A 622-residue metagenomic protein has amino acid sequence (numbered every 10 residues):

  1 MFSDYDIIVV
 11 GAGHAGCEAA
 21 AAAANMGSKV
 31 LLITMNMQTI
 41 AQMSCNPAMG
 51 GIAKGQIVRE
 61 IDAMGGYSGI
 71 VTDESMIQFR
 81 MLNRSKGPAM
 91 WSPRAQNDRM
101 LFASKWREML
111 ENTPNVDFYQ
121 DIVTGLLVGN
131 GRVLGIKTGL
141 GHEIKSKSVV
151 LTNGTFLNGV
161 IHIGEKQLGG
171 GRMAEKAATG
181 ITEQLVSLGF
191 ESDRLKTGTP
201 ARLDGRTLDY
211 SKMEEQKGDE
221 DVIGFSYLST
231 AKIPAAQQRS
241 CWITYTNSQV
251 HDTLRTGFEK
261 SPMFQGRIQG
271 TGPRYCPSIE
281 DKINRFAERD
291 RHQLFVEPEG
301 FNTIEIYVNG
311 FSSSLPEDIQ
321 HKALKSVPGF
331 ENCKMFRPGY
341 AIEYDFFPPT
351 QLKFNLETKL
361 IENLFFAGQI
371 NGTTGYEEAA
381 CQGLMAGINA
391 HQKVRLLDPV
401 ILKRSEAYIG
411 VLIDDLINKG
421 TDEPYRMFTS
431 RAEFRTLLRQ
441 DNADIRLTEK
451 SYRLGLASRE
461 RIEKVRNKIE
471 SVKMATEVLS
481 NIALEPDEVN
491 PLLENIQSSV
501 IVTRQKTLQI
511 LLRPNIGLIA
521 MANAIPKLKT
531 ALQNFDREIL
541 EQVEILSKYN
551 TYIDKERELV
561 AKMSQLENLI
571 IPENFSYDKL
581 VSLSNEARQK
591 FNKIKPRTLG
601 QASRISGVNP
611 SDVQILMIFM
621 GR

Functional and structural regions predicted by a protein language model:
F2-A15: Beta1/beta-strand and adjacent pyrophosphate-binding region of the FAD-binding site in flavoprotein oxidoreductases
S3, G139-S148: Core beta-strand elements of the Rossmann-like FAD/NAD(P) dinucleotide-binding domain in flavoenzyme oxidoreductases
A21-G125, G129, L140, T152-R172 (+4 more regions): Conserved N-terminal/central alpha/beta ligand/cofactor-binding core
N36, K54, T182-H321, I413 (+3 more regions): An anion/pyrophosphate-binding glycine-rich loop and adjacent beta-alpha core in soluble alpha-beta enzymes
S148, N153-L157, L315, P328: Glycine-/small-residue-rich beta->alpha transition segments that form the dinucleotide
Y307-T373, I401-D414, D536-K590, K595: A glycine-rich dinucleotide-binding beta-alpha-beta segment and adjacent secondary-structure elements that constitute
A379-V400: Internal hydrophobic alpha-helix adjacent to the cofactor/substrate pocket in enzyme cavities
R431, L437, L447-Q614, I618-R622: Extended, charge-enriched "interface" segments that sit outside catalytic cores
